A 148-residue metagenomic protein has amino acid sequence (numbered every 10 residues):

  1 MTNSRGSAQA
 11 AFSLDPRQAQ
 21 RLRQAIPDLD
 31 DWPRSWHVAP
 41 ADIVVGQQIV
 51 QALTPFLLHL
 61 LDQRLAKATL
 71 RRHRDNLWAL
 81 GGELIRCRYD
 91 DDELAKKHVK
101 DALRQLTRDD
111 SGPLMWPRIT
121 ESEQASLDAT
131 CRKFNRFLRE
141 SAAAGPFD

Functional and structural regions predicted by a protein language model:
M1-D148: Charge-rich, intrinsically disordered N-terminal extensions that act as flexible nucleic-acid engagement or regulatory
